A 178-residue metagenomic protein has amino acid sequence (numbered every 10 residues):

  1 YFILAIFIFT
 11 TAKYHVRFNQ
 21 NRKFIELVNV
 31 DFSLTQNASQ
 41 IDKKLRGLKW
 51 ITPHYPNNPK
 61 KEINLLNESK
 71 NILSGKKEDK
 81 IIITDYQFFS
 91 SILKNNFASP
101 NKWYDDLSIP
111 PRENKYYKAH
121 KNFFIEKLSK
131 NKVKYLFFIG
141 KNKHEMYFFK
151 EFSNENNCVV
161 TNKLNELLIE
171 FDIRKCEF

Functional and structural regions predicted by a protein language model:
Y1-E26: Signature aromatic-anchored transmembrane alpha helix within multi-pass, membrane-resident enzymes that catalyze glycan
Y1-F9, N154, C158, C176: Conserved, well-structured beta-alpha core segment at the onset of a catalytic domain
F2-A5, N101-Y104, L164: Residues at the C-termini of beta-strands that transition into short coil/loop
F7-H15, Y104-L107, H120-F123, C176: Non-transmembrane, interaction-prone segments in cytosolic or luminal domains
Q20-N21, F32-D105, K134-K143: Short periplasmic/luminal acceptor-recognition loop of GT-C membrane glycosyltransferases, typified by
S74-G75, K132, N157, D172: Short, flexible coil/linker elements and helix-boundary hinge sites characteristic of intrinsically disordered
F88-I92, S108-E166: Periplasmic/luminal catalytic loop of GT-C fold multi-pass membrane glycosyltransferases that transfer sugars from
L168-F178: Core SAM-dependent methyltransferase catalytic element
